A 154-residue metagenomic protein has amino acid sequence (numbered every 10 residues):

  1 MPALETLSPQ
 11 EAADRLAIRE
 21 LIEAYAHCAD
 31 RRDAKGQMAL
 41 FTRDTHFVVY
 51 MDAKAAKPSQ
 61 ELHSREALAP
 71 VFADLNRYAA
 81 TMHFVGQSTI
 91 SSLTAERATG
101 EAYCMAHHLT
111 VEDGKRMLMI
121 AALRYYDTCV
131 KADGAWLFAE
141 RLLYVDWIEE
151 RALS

Functional and structural regions predicted by a protein language model:
M1-R43: Short, low-complexity N-terminal intrinsically disordered segments enriched in polar/charged residues
P2-T6, R77-S154: A beta-strand edge to alpha-helix "cap/lid" segment located at domain peripheries
L4, R15-L16, F47, A69 (+1 more regions): Generic signal for short, ordered secondary-structure residues within or immediately flanking folded domains
S8, A12, P58-L62, R116: Charge-dense, low-complexity intrinsically disordered segments
D14, I18, D30, E61 (+2 more regions): Aromatic-acidic/polar surface patches that form glycan- and anion
I22, M51-A53, L142: Short, histidine-centered active-site or binding-site loop motifs used for metal coordination, general acid-base
A34-M105: A solvent-exposed, acidic/Ser-Thr-rich amphipathic alpha-helical stretch
